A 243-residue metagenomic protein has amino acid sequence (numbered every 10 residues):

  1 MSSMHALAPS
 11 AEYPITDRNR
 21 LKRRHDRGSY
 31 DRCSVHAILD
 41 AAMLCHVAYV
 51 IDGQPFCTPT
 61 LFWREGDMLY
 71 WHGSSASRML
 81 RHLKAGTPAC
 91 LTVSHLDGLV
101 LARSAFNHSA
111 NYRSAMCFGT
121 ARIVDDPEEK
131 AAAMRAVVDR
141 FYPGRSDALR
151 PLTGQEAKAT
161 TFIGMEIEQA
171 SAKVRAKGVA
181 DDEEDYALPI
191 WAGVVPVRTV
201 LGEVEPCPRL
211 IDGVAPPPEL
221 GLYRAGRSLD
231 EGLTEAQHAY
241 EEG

Functional and structural regions predicted by a protein language model:
M1-K22, G66-A76, Y112-A121, Y240-E242: N-terminal short leaders/motifs
M1-N19, E129-G243: C-terminal edge-of-domain segments
H5-S10, S75-A136: Short, structured beta-strand-loop surface elements
Y13-Y70, R81: An N-terminal domain-cap segment
M43, D67, A85-A89, R113-C117 (+2 more regions): A generic structural signal for short beta-strands and their flanking turns/coil linkers
F62, G119-A121, I163, I167: A structural signal for short, well-ordered beta-strand segments
M68-Y70, C90, K173: General beta-strand recognition
